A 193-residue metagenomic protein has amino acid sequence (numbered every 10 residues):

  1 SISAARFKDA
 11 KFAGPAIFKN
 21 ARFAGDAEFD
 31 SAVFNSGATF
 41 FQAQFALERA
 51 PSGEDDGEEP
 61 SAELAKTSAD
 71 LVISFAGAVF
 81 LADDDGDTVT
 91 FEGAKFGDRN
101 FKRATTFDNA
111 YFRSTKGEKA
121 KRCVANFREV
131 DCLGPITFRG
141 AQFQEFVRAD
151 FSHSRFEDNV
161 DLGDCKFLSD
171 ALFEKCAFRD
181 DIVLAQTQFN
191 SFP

Functional and structural regions predicted by a protein language model:
S1-P193: N-terminal leader/targeting and pre-domain segments
